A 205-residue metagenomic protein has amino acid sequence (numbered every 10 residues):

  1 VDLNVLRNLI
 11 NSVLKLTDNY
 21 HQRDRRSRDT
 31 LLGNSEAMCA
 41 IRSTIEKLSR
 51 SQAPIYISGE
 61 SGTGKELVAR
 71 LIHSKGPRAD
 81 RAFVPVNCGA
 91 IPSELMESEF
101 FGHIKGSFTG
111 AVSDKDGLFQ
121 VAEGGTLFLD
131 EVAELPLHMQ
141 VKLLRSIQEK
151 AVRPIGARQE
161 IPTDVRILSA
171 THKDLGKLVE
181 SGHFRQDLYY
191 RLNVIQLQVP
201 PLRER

Functional and structural regions predicted by a protein language model:
V1-D2, N11, A37, N87 (+4 more regions): Receiver (REC) domain switch/active-site region of two-component response regulators
V1-I10, K142, E160, D187 (+1 more regions): C-terminal output helix
V1-R26: N-terminal accessory segments that target, anchor, or regulate ATP-driven/P-loop NTPase machines and associated
L14, L144, Y189: Short alpha-helical N-box/ATP-lid segment at the N-terminus of the HATPase_c
R23-P162, I167-K173, L178, P201-R203: AAA+ ATPase active-site-proximal loops
L175-L192, R203: Short regulatory helix/loop adjacent to the ATP-binding pocket of P-loop NTPases
Q196-Q198: Intrinsically disordered, low-complexity, repeat-rich regions that form long N- or C-terminal tails or large
